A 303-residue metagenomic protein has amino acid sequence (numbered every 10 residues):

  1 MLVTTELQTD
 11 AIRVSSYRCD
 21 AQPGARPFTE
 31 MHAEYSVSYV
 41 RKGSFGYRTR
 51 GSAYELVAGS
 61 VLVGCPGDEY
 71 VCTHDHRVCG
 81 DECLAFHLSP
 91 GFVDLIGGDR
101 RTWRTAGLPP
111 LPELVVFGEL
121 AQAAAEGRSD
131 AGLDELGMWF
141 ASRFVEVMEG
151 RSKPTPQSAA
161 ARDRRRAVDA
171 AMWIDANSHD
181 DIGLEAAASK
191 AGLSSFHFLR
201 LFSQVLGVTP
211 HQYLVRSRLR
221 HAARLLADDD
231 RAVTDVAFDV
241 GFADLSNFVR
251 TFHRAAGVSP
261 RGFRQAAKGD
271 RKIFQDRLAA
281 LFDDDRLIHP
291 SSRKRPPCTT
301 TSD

Functional and structural regions predicted by a protein language model:
M1-S15, R26-F28, A123-A124, F274 (+2 more regions): A short, N-terminal "cap"/entry segment at the start of jelly-roll beta-barrel domains of the cupin/DSBH fold
L2-W103: N-terminal regulatory/effector-sensing and dimerization cores that precede helix-turn-helix DNA-binding domains
V40, I174-S178, L226: Short helix-to-turn junction characteristic of helix-turn-helix DNA-binding domains, especially the helix
G46, D181, D230-R231: Residue at a beta-strand N-cap/secondary-structure junction
R100-V115, Q122-A191, Q204-R216: Short, Lys/Arg-enriched, Trp-marked, Pro/Gly-tolerant hinge/linker segments that flank
M172-D175, D180-R220, A237-A266: Basic/polar phosphate-binding segments, predominantly the helix-turn-helix DNA-binding elements of transcriptional
R224-R231, D239, D244, R250-D303: …primarily DNA-binding HTH/wHTH and HhH modules…
